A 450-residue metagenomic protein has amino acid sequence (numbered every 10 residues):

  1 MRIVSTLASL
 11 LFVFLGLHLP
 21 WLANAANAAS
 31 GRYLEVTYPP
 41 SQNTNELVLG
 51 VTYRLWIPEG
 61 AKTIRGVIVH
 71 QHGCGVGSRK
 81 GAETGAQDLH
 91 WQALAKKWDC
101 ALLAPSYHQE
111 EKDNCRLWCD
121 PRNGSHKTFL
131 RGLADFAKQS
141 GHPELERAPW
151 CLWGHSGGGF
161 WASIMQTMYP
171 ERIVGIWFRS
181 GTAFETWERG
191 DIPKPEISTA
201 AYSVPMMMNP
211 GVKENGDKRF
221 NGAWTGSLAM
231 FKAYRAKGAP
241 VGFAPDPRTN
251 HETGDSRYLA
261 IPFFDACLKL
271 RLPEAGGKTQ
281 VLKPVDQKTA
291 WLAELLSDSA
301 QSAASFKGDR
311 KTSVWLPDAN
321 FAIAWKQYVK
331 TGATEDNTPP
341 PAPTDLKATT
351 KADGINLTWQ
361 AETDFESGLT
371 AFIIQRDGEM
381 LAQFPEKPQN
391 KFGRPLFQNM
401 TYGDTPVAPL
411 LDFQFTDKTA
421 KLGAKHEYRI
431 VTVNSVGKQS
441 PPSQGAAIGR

Functional and structural regions predicted by a protein language model:
W21-V67, W98, W150-M165, Y169 (+2 more regions): A domain-start/cap signature at the N-terminus of enzymes
K96, L102-K127: Cap/lid segment of the alpha/beta-hydrolase catalytic domain
L117-E144: Alpha/beta-hydrolase active-site loop
V174-R257: The feature captures the conserved acid-bearing segment of alpha/beta-hydrolase catalytic domains
K237-A239, P247-T344: Alpha/beta-hydrolase-fold serine-hydrolase catalytic core, especially in secreted/extracellular enzymes
V329-G368, L422, G437-R450: Pro/Thr/Ser/Gly-rich low-complexity, intrinsically disordered linker/stalk tracts
A371-G423: Recognizes extended acidic, P/S/T-rich segments that occur within or adjacent to Ig-like beta-sandwich modules
D417-K438: Beta-strand-rich modules
